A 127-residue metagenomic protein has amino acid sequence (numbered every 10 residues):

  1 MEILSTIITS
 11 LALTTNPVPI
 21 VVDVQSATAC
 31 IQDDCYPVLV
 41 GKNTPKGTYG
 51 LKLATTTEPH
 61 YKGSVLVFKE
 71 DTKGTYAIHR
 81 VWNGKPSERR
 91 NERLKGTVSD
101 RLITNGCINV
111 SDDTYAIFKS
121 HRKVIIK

Functional and structural regions predicted by a protein language model:
M1-T6: Classical Sec-dependent N-terminal signal peptides that target proteins to the secretory pathway
I8-T9, L13: Hydrophobic helical h-region of N-terminal Sec-dependent signal peptides in bacterial secretory/periplasmic proteins
T15-E88: Gly/Pro-biased beta-strand-loop elements
T55-K127: Exported/periplasmic cell-wall-interacting domains
